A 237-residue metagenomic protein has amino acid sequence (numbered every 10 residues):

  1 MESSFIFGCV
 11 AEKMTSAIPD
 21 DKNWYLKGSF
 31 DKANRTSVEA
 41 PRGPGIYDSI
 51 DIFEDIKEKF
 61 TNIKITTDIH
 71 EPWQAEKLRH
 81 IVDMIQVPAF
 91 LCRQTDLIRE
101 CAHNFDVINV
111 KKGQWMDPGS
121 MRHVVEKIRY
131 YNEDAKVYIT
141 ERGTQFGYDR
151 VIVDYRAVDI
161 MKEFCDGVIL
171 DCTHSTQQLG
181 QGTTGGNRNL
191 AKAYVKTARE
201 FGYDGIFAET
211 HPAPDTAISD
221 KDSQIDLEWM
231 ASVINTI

Functional and structural regions predicted by a protein language model:
M1-I52, E58: Conserved N-terminal beta1-alpha1 strand-loop-helix module at the mouth
F7-S16, H80-F90, T95-N104, L179-A213: A short alpha/beta connector and helix-capping loop motif
T15, P19, F53-K59, A102 (+3 more regions): Surface-exposed amphipathic alpha-helices with a cationic face
Y25-K27, T66, Q86, N109 (+2 more regions): Conserved beta-strand positions in the central sheet of alpha/beta enzyme cores
V38-Y47, Q86-L91, Y148-I152, S175-R199 (+1 more regions): Active-site-adjacent loop and "lid" segments of alpha/beta metabolic enzymes
P44-G45, F60-Q74, D83-L97, D106-P118 (+1 more regions): Catalytic beta/alpha-barrel core
F105-T210: Catalytic alpha/beta core domains of metabolic enzymes, predominantly
